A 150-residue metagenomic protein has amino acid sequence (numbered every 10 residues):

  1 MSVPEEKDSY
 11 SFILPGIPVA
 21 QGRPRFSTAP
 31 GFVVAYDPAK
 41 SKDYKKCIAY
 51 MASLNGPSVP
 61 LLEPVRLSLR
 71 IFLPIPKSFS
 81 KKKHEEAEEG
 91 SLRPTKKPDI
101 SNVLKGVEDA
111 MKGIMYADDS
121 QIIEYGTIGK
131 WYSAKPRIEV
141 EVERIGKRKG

Functional and structural regions predicted by a protein language model:
M1-G150: Acidic, proline/glycine-enriched N-terminal capping motif
